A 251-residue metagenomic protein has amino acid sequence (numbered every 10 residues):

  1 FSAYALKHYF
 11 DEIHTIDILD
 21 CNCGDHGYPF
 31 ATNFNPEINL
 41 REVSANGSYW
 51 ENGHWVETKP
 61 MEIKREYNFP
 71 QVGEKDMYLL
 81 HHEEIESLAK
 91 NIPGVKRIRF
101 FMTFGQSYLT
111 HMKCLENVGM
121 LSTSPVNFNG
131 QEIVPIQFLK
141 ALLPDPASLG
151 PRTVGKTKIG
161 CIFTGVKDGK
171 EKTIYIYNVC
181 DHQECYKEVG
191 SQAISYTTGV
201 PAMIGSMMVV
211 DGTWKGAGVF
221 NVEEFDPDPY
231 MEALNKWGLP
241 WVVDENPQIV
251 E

Functional and structural regions predicted by a protein language model:
A5-E251: C-terminal catalytic/substrate-binding lobe primarily of soluble NAD(P)-dependent oxidoreductases
